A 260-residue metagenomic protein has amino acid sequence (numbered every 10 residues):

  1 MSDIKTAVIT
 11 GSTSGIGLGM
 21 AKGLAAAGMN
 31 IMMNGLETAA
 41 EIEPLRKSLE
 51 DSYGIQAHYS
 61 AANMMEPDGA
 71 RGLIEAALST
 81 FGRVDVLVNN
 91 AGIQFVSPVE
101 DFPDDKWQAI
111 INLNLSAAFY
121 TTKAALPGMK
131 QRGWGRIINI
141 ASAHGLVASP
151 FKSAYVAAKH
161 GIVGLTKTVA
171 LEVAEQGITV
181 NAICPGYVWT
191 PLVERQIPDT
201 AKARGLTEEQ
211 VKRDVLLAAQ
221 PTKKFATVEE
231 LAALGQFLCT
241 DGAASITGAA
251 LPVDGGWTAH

Functional and structural regions predicted by a protein language model:
T13-G15: Conserved glycine-rich cofactor-binding loop
A27-P44: Conserved glycine-rich Rossmann-like NAD(P)H-binding loop of the short-chain dehydrogenase/reductase
P98-V99, K106-I111, I137, L216: Substrate-binding pocket helix/loop in short-chain dehydrogenase/reductase
T122, A158, T166: Active-site helix of classical SDR
S142: Residue(s) in the substrate-gating loop at a strand-loop-helix junction that position the organic substrate next
L146-V147, G235-Q236, T247-H260: Short C-terminal tail/terminal secondary-structure segment of NAD(P)H-dependent dehydrogenase/reductase domains
A174, T179, I246-G248: Short, small/polar-rich loop/turn modules that mediate ligand/substrate recognition or access, typified
